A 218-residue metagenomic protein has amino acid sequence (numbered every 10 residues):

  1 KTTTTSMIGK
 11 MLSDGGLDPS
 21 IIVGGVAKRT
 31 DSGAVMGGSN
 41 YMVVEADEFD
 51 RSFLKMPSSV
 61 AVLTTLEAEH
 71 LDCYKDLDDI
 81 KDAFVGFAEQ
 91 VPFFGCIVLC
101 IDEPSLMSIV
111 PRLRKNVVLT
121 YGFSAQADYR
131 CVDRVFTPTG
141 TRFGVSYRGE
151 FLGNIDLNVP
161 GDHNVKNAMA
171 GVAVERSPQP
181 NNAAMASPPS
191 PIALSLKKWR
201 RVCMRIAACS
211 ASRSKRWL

Functional and structural regions predicted by a protein language model:
K1-I101, S105-N116, M169, A173: Phosphate-binding loop of NTP-binding sites
R29-T30, D128, K215: Generic structural signal for helix capping and beta-alpha/helix-loop junctions
Y74-K81, G95-C96, P111-K197, A208: Adenine nucleotide phosphate-binding catalytic loops in nucleotide-utilizing enzymes
V202-C203: Polybasic, low-complexity intrinsically disordered segments
S212: Long, contiguous binding/interaction regions
